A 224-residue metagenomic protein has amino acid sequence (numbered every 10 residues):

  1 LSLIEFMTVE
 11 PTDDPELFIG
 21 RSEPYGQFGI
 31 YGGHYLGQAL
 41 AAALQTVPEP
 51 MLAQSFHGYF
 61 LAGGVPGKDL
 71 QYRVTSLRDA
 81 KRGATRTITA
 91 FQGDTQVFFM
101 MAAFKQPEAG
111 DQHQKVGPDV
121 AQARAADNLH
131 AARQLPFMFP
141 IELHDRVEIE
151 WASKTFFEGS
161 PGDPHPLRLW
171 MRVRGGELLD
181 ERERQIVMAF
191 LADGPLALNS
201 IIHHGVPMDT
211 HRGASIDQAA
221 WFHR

Functional and structural regions predicted by a protein language model:
L1-R224: Terminal targeting signals and extreme-terminal segments of soluble enzymes
